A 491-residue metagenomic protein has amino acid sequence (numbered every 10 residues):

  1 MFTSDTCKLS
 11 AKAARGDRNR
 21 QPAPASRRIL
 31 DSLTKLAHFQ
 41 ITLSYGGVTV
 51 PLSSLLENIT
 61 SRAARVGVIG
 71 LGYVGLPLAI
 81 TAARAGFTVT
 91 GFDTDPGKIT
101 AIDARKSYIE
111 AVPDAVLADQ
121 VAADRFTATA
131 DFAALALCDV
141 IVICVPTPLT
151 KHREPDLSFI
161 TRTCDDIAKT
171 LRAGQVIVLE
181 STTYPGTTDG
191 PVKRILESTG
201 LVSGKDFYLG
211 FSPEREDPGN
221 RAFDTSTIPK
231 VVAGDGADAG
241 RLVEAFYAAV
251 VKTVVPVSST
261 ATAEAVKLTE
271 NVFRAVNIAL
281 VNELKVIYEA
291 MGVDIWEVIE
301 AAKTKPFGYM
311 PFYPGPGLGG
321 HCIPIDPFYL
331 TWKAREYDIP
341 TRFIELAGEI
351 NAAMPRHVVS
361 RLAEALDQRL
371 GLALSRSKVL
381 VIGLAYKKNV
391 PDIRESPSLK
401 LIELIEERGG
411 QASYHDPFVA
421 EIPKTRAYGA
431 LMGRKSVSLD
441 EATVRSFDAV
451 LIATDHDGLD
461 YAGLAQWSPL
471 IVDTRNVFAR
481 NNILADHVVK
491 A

Functional and structural regions predicted by a protein language model:
A11-A13: Residue-level detector of structural "landmarks"
R15-R20, R27-R28: Basic polycationic patches enriched in arginine
D17, T34-L36, P148: A composition/secondary-structure signal for short, hydrophobic, low-basic-content segments with alpha-helix propensity
L30, L36-Q40: Low-complexity, intrinsically disordered Ser/Thr/Pro- and acidic-rich segments
F39, L43-A491: Structural/interface elements that position substrates and couple domains in central-metabolism enzymes
